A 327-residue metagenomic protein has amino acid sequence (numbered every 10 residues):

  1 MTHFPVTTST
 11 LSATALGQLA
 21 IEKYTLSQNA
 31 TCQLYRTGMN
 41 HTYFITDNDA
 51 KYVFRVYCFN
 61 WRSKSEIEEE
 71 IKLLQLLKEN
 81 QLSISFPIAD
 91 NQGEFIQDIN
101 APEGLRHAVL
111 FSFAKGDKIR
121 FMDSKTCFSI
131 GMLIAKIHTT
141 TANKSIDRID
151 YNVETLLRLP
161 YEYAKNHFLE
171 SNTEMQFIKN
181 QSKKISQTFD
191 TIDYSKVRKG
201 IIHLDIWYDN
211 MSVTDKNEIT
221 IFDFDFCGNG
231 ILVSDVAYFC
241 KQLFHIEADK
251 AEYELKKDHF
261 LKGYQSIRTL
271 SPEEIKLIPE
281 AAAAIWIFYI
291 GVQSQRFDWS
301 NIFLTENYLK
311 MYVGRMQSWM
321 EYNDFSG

Functional and structural regions predicted by a protein language model:
M1-N91, D215, F325-G327: Conserved NTP-binding catalytic cores of kinases and kinase-like/nucleotidyltransferase enzymes across multiple kinase
F4, Y289-G327: ATP/Mg2+ or Mg2+-diphosphate-binding catalytic cores that bind nucleotide phosphates or diphosphates via glycine-rich
G38-D49, V53-F54, P87, S186-S234: Active-site acidic catalytic loop and adjacent metal/ATP-binding pocket of ATP-dependent phosphoryl transfer enzymes
D47-I146: ATP-binding pocket architecture of kinase catalytic cores
G93, G104-F121, Y161-L169, I287-I302: A glycine-centered beta->alpha junction motif in the catalytic cores of kinase/phosphotransferase enzymes
R120-Q176, K199: A cross-family kinase active-site recognition segment
V233-R268, A284-S300: Active-site activation/catalytic loop segments of kinase-like enzymes and analogous catalytic loops in related
L270-A282: All-alpha amphipathic helical-bundle segments outside canonical DNA-binding/catalytic cores that form hydrophobic
